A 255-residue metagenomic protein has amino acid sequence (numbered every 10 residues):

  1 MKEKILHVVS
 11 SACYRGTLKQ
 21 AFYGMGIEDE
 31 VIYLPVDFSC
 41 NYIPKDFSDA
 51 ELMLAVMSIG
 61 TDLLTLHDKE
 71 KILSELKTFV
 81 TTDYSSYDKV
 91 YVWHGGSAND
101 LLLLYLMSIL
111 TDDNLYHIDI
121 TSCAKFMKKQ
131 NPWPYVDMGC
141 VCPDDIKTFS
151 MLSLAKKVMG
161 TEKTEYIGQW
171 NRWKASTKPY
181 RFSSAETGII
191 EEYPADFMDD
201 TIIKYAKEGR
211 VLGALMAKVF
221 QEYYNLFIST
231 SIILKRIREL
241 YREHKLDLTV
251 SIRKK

Functional and structural regions predicted by a protein language model:
M1-D68: A structured, charge-rich N-terminal accessory region that forms the first stable segment of a protein and links
K2-K4, E28, S85-K89, D112: A general structural motif
G16-A21, I43-P44, N99-M107, M127-N131: A short acidic (Asp/Glu
Y23-G26, Y84, L104-N114: Short, surface-exposed basic-aromatic patches at helix termini and helix-loop junctions that form
T61-L104: Long, hydrophobic/aromatic-enriched structural stretches that serve as scaffold segments
D119-D137: Short, conserved secondary-structure transition motifs
P132-R210: A conserved mid-domain beta-alpha-beta active-site/ligand-binding segment of alpha/beta enzyme cores
A175-K255: C-terminal, charge/polar-rich interaction regions
